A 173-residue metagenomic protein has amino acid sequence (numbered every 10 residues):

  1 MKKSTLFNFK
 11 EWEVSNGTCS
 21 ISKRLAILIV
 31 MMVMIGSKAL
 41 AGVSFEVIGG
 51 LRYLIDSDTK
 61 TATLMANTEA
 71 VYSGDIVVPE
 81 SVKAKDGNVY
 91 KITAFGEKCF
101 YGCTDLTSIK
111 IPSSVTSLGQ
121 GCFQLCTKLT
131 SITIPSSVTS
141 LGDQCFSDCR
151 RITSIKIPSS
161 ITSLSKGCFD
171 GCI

Functional and structural regions predicted by a protein language model:
K2-I27: Bacterial N-terminal signal peptides that target proteins for export
F7-F9, F95, Y101: Aromatic (phenylalanine/tyrosine) cluster motif
A26-K38: Bacterial N-terminal signal peptides
A39-S44: Boundary at the C-terminal end of the N-terminal hydrophobic targeting segment
E46, L54-E69: Generic recognition of long tandem-repeat/solenoid scaffolds
S57-K60, V71-A94, T104-S117, T127-S140 (+2 more regions): Structural signature of tandem-repeat unit edges
E97-C99, G119-Q124, G142-S147, S165-D170: Consensus positions within tandem repeat domains that build extended binding/scaffold surfaces
